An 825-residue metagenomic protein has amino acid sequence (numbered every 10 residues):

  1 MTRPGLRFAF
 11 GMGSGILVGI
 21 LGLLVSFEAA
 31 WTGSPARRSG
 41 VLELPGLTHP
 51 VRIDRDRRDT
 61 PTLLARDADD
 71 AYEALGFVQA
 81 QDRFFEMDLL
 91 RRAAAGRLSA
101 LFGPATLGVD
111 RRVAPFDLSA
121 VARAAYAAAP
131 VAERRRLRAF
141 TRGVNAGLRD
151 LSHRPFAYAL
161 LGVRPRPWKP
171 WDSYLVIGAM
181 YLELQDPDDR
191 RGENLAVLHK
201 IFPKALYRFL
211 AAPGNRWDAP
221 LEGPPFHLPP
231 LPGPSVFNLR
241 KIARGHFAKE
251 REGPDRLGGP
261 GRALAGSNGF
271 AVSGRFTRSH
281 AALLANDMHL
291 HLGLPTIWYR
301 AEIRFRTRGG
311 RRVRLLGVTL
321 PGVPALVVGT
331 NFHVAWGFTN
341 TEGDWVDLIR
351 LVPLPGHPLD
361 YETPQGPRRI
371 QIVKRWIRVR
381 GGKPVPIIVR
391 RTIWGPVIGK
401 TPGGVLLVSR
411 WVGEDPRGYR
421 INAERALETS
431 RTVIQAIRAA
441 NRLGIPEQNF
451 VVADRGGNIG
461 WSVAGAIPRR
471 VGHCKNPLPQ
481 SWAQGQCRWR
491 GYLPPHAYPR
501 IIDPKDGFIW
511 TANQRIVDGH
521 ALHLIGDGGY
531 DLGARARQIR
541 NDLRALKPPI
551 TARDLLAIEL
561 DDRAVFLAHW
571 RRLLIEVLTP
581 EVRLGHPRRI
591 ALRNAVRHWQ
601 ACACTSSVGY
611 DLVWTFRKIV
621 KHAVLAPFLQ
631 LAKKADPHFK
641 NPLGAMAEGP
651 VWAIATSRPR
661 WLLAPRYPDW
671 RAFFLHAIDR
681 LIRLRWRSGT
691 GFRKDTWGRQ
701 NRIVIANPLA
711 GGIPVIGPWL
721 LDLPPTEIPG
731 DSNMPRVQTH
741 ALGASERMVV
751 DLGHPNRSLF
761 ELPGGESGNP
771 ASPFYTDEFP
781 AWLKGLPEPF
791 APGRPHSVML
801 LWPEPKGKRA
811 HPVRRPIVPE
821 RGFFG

Functional and structural regions predicted by a protein language model:
T2-V18: N-terminal Sec-pathway targeting helices
G11, G15, G22-L283, M288 (+8 more regions): Substrate-recognition/specificity elements adjacent to catalytic centers across diverse enzyme folds
A71-A74, R112, V121-R135, V408-R410 (+5 more regions): Second-shell loop/turn segments in exported
A94, L118, A122, E133-G143 (+9 more regions): Stable alpha-helical elements in mature extracytoplasmic
L264, I303-A325, G329-V334, F338-A483: Glycine- and hydrophobic-rich flexible loops that cap the catalytic core of alpha/beta enzyme folds
I445-L546, F616-H622: Hydrophobic alpha-helical segments
L524-G585, F674-G825: Terminal end segments
V613-G698: Charged, long alpha-helical assembly modules
